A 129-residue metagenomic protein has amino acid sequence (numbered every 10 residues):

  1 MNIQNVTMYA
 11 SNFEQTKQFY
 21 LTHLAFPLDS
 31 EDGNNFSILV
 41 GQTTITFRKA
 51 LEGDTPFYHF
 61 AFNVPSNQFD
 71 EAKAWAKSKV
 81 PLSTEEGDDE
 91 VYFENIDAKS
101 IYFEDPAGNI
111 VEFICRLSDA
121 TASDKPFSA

Functional and structural regions predicted by a protein language model:
M1-E14, S118-A129: N-terminal beta-strand motif that seeds the catalytic metal site of vicinal oxygen chelate
I3-N5, T55-H59, A98, A129: Short, solvent-exposed beta-strand edge segments and adjacent coil->beta transition regions
M8-I45, E94-I96: Core segments of cupin and vicinal oxygen chelate
F13, F62-P106: Vicinal oxygen chelate
F26-Y58, E104, I110-L117: Conserved short beta-strand elements that form part of the metal-binding/catalytic scaffold of enzyme active sites
E94, E104-A129: A contiguous binding-surface segment within folded domains or other stable secondary-structure elements
